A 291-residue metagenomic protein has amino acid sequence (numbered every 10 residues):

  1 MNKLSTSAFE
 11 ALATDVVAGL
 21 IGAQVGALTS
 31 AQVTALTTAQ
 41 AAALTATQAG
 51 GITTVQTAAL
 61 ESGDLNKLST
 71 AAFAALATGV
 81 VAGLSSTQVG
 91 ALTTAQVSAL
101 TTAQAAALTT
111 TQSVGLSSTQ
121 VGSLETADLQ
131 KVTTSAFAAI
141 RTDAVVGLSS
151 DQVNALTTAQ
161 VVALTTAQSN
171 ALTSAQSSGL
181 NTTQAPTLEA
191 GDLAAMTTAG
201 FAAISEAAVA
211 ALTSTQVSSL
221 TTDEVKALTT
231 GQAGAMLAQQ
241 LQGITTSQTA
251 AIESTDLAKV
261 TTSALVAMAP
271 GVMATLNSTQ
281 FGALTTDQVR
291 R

Functional and structural regions predicted by a protein language model:
M1-R291: General marker for long, soluble alpha-helical cores
